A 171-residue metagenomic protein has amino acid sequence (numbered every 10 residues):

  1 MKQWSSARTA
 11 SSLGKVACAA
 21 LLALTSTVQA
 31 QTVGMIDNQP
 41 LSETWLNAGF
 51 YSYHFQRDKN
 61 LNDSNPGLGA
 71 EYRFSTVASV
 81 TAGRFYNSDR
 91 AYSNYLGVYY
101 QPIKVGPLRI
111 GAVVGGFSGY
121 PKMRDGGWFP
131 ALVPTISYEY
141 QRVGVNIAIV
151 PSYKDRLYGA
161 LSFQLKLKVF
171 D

Functional and structural regions predicted by a protein language model:
M1-P40: Cleavable N-terminal export/targeting peptides
A30-R84: Short glycine/proline- and aromatic-enriched beta-strand/turn motifs that initiate or cap beta-hairpins
T44, T76-V80, G106-L108, I136-I147 (+1 more regions): Repeated loop/turn-to-beta-strand initiation elements of outer-membrane beta-barrel proteins
A48, L68-Y72, A82, L96-Q101 (+4 more regions): Residues on the lipid-exposed face of transmembrane beta-strands in outer-membrane beta-barrel proteins
F50-Y53, Y158-D171: Outer-membrane beta-barrel "beta-signal"
F55-S64, R84-Y95, S118-F129, I149-S162: Solvent-exposed loop/turn segments connecting transmembrane beta-strands in outer-membrane beta-barrel proteins
R90-P107: Helix-adjacent hinge/juxtasegments
P107-A131, T135-S137: Outer membrane beta-barrel transmembrane domains
